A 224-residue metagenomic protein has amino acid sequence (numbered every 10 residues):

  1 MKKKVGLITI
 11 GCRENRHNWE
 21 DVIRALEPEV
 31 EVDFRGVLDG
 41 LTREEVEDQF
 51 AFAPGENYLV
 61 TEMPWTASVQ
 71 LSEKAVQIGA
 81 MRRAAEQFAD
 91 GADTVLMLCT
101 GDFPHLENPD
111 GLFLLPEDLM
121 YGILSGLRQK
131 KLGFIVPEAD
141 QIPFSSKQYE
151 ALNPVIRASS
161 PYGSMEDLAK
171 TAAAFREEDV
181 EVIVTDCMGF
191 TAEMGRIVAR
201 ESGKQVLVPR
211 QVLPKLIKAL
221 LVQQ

Functional and structural regions predicted by a protein language model:
K2-L71, V136-M165: N-terminal glycine-rich anion-binding loop in soluble enzyme alpha/beta folds
D21, Q148, T171, M194-V198: A short acidic, amphipathic alpha-helical/loop segment
L71-N108, L112-P116, V184-T191, G195: N-terminal glycine-rich phosphate/adenylate-binding segment common to multiple enzyme folds
A80-A84, M165-V180: A short, acidic, amphipathic alpha-helical segment used as a generic capping/interface helix at domain edges
A92-D93, Q129, V180: Short, high-confidence coil segments that cap the C-terminus of an alpha-helix and link into the following beta-strand
L96-P104, N108-T171: Conserved mixed alpha/beta catalytic, RNA-binding, or beta-rich assembly cores of soluble enzyme, regulatory
G111-D118, I197-V212: Alpha-helix-loop-beta-strand connector modules within alpha/beta enzyme cores
V206-Q224: Short, flexible loop segments at boundaries between secondary-structure elements
